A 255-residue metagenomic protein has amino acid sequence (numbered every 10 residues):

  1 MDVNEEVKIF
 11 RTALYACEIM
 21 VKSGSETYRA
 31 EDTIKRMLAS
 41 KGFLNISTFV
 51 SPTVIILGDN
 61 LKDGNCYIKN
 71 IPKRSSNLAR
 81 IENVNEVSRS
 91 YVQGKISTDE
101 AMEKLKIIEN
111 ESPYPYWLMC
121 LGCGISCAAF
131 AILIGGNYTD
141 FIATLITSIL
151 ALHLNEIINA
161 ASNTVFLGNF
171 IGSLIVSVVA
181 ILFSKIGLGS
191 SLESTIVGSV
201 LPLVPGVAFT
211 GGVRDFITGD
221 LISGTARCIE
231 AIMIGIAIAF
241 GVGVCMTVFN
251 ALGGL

Functional and structural regions predicted by a protein language model:
M1-I96: Soluble N-terminal domains of membrane-associated systems
V7-R11, Y28, R74, L78-E82 (+9 more regions): Electropositive phosphate-/nucleotide-binding environments in soluble metabolic enzymes
M20-S23, M37, K41, V87-G94 (+6 more regions): Change "in soluble alpha/beta enzymes" to "in soluble alpha/beta proteins
K73-D140, E230-A239, N250: Alpha-helical transmembrane segments and their cytosolic membrane-interface
K104-I107, A151-S162, T210-S223: C-terminal ends of transmembrane helices
P113-I186, S190: Core alpha-helical transmembrane segments of integral membrane proteins
K185-L255: Generic detector of multi-pass transmembrane helix bundles and their immediately adjacent loops in polytopic membrane
